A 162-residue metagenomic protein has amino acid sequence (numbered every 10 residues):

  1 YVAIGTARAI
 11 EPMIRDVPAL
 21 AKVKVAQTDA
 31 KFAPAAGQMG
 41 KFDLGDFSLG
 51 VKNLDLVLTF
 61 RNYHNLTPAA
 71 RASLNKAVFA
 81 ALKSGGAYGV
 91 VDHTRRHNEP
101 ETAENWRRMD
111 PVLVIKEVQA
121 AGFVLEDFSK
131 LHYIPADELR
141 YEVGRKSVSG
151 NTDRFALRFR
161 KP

Functional and structural regions predicted by a protein language model:
Y1-F47: Class I SAM-dependent methyltransferase SAM/SAH-binding core
V2-A3, S84-H97: Conserved beta-strand signature within the Rossmann-like core of class I S-adenosyl-L-methionine
T6-A9, N62, H93-H97, H132-Y133: Short "lid" loop at the C-terminus of a central beta-strand within the Rossmann-like core of SAM-dependent
F47-V57: A short acidic, Gly/Pro-enriched loop at the edge of an enzyme's catalytic core that lines a small-molecule cofactor
N65-P68: A short His-aromatic
A72-S84: A short glycine-rich, Lys/Arg-flanked "PGG" loop and its adjoining helix->strand segment in the class I
E101-F128: Conserved Class I S-adenosyl-L-methionine
A121, D137-P162: Core SAM-dependent methyltransferase catalytic element
